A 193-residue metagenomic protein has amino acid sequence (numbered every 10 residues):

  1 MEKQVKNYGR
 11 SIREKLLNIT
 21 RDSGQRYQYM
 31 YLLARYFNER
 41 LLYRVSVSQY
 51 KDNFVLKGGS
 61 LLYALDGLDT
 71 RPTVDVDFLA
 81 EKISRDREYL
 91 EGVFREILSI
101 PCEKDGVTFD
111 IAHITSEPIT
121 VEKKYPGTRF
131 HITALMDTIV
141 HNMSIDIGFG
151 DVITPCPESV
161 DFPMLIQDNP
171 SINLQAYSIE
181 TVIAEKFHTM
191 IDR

Functional and structural regions predicted by a protein language model:
M1-R193: Compositionally biased terminal segments of proteins
